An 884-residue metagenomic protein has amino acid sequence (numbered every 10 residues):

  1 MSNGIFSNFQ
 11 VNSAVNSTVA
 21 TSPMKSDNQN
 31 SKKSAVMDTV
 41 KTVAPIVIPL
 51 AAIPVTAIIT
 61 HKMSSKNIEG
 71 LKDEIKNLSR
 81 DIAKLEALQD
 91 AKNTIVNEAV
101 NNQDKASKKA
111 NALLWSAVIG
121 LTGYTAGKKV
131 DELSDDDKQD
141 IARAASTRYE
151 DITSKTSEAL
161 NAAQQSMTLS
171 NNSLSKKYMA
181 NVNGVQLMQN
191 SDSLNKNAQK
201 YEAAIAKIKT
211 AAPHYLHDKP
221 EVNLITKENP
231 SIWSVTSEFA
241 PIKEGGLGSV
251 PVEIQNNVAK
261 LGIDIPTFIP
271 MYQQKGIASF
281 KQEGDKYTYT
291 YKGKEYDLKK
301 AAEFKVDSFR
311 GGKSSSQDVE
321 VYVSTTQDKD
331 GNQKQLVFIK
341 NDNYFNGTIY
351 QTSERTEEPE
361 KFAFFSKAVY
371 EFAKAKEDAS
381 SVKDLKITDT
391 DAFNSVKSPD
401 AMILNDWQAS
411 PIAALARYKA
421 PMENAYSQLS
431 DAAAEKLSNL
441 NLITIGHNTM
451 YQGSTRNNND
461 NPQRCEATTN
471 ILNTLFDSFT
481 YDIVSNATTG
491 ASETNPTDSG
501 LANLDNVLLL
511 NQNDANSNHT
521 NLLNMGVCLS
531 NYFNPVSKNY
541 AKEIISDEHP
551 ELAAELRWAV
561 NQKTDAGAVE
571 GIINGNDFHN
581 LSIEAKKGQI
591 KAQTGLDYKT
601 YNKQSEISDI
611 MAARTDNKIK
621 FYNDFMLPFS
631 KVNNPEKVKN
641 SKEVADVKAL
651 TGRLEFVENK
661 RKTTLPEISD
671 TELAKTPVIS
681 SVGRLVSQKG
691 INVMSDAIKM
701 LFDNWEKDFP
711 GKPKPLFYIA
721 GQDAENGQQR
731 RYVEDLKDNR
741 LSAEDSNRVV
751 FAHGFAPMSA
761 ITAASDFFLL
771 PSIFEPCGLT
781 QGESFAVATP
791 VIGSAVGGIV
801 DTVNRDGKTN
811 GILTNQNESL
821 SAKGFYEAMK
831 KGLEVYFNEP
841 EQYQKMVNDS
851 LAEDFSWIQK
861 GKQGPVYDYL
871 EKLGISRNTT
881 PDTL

Functional and structural regions predicted by a protein language model:
M1-P54, S65-K66, L113-W115, Q139 (+7 more regions): Non-Sec secretion/translocation targeting segments of pathogen effectors
K32, I53-K72, T122-D140: Short hydrophobic alpha-helical membrane-entry/anchor segments
A52-S64, A99-S107, N111, T122-A126 (+6 more regions): Amphipathic alpha-helical coiled-coil/heptad-repeat segments
L71, I75-L78, I82-L85: The feature captures the hydrophobic core positions of alpha-helical coiled-coils
R80-D81, D104, S134, N172 (+2 more regions): Intrinsically disordered, low-complexity coil/linker segments enriched for acidic/polar and small residues
K108, D131-S146, E150: Membrane-interacting alpha-helical segments
A144-L884: Catalytic cores of carbohydrate-active enzymes across secretory and cytosolic contexts
